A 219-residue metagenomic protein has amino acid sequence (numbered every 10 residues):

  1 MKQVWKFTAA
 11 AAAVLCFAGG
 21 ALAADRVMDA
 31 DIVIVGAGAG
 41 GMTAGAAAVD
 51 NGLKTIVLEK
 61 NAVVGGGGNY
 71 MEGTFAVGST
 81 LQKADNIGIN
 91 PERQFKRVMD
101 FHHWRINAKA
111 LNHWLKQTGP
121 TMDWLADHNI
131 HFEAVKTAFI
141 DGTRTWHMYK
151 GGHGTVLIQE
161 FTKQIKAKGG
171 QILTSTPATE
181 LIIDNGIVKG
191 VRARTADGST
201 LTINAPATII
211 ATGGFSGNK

Functional and structural regions predicted by a protein language model:
K2-I32, D50: Extreme N-terminal leader/targeting segments of oxidoreductases
R26-G40, I56: Beta1/beta-strand and adjacent pyrophosphate-binding region of the FAD-binding site in flavoprotein oxidoreductases
V27-A30, D197-A207: Core beta-strand elements of the Rossmann-like FAD/NAD(P) dinucleotide-binding domain in flavoenzyme oxidoreductases
V35, V77, I210-A211: Redox-cofactor binding/interface segments in oxidoreductases and associated redox assembly factors
T43-L53: A short, Lys/Arg-enriched amphipathic alpha-helix followed by its capping loop at the start of a domain
L53-K54, K60-Q171, S175-E180: Conserved N-terminal/central alpha/beta ligand/cofactor-binding core
N61, A196, A205-A207, A211-N218: Glycine-/small-residue-rich beta->alpha transition segments that form the dinucleotide
I182-K189: A short, glycine/Asx- and small/polar-enriched loop/turn that sits immediately N-terminal to a beta-strand
